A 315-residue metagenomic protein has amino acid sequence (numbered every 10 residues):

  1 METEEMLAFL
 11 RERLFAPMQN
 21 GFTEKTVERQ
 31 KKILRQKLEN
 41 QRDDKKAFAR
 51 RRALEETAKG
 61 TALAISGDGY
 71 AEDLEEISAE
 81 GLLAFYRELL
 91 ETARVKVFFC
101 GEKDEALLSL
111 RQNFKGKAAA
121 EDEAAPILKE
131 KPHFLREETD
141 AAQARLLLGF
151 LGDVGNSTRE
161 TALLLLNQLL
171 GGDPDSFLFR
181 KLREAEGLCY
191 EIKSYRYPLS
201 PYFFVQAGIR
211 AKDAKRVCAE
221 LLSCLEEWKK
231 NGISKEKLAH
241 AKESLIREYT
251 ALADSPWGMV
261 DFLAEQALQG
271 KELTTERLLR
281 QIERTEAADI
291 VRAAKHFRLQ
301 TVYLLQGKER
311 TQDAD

Functional and structural regions predicted by a protein language model:
M1-E121, D153-V154, E184-D315: Charge-rich, well-structured scaffold segments of protease-associated domains
R94, A119-F179: His/Glu-based metal-binding/catalytic segments typifying zinc-dependent metallopeptidases
